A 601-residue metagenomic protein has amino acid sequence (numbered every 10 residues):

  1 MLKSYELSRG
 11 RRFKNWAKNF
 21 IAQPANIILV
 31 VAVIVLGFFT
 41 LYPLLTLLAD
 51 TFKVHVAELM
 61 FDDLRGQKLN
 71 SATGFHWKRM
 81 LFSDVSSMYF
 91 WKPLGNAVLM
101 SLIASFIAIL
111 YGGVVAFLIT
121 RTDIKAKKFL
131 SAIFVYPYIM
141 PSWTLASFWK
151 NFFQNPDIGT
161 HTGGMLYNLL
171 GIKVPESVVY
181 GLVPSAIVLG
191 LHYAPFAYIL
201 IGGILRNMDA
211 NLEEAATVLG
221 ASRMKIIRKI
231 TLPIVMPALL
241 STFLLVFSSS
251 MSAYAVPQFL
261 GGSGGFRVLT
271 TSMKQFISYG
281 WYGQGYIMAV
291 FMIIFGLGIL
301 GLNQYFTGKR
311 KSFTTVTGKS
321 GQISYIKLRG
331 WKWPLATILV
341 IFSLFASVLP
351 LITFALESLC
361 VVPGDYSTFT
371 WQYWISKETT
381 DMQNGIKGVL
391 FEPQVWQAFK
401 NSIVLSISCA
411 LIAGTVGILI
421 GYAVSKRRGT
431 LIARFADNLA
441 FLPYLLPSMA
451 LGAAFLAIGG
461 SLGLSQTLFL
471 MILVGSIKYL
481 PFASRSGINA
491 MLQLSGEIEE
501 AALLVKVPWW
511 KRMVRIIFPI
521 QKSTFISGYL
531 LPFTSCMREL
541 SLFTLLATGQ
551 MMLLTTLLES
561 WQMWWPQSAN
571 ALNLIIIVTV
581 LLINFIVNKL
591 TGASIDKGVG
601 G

Functional and structural regions predicted by a protein language model:
M1-V31, Y305-I341, L431-A433, I586-G601: Transmembrane alpha-helical segments of polytopic membrane transport and secretion proteins
K14-A17, S71-V85, F369-L390: A short amphipathic helical element positioned immediately N-terminal to and/or at the very start of a transmembrane
A22-R65, L81-R206, I234-Y254, F259 (+9 more regions): Membrane-water interface segments at the C-terminal ends of transmembrane alpha-helices in multi-pass inner-membrane
V56, F61-L69, E214, S222 (+2 more regions): Juxtamembrane inter-helical linkers in multi-pass membrane proteins
A72-T73, L200-E214, R223, M236 (+8 more regions): Transmembrane helix boundary and interhelical loop/hinge segments in multi-pass membrane proteins
T217, Q275, L503: Alpha-helical residues within the helix-turn-helix
Y254-G280, P363-F369, R538-Q567, V599-G601: Glycine-rich helix-loop "coupling/hinge" segments at transmembrane-helix boundaries in multipass transporters
